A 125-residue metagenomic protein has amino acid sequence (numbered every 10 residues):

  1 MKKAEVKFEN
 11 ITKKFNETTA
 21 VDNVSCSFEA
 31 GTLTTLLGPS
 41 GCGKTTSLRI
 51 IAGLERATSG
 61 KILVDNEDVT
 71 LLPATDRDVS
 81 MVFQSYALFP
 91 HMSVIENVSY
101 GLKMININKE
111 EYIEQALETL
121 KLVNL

Functional and structural regions predicted by a protein language model:
L37-P39: The feature captures the beta-strand-to-loop junction immediately N-terminal to the Walker
A52: Helix-to-loop junction immediately C-terminal to a conserved catalytic motif
T58-K61, I95, E111: Conserved coupling/switch loops of ABC nucleotide-binding domains, chiefly the family-specific signature
G60-D68: Conserved ABC transporter NBD signature motif
D68, S99, K103-L125: Conserved ABC ATPase "signature" region
M92-S99: Short coil-to-helix segment of the ABC ATPase nucleotide-binding domain corresponding to the Q-loop/switch region
